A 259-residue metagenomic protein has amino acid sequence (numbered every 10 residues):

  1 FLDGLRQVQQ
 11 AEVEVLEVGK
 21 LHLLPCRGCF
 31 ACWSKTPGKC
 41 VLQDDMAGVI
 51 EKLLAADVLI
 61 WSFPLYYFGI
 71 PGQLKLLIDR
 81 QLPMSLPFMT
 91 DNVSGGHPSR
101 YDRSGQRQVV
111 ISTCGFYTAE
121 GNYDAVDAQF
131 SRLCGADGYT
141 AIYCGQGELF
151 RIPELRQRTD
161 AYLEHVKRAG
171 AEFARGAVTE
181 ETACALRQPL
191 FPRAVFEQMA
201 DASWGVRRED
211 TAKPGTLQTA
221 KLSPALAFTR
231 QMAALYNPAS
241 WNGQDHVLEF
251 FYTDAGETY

Functional and structural regions predicted by a protein language model:
F1-L86, D160-T216: N-terminal beta1-alpha1-beta2 submodule of the flavodoxin-like/Rossmannoid cofactor-binding fold
V18, T113-G115, C144: Cofactor-binding loop segments of dinucleotide-utilizing enzymes, especially the Rossmann-like FAD- and NAD(P)+-binding
Q73, L86-G138: Short, glycine-/small-residue-rich phosphate/pyrophosphate-handling segment
Y139-Q146: Beta-strand-loop-alpha "switch" segments that mediate conformational coupling across diverse proteins
E148-P153: A short acidic, helix-capping loop that chelates divalent metal ions and anchors anionic groups
K213-Y259: Feature captures hydrophobic
